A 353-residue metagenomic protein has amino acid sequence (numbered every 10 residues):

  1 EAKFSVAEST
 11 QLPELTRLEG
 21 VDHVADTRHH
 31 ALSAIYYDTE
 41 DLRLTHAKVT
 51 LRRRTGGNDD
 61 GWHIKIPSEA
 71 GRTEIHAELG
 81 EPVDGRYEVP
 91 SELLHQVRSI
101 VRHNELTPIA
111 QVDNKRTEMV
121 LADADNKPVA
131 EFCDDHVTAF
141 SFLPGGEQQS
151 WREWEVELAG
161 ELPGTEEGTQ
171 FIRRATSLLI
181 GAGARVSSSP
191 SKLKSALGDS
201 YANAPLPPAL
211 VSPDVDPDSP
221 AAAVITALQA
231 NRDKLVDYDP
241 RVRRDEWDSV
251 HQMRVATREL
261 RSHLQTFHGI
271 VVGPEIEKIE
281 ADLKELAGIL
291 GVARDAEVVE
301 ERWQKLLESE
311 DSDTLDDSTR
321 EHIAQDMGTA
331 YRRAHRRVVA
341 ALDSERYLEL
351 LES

Functional and structural regions predicted by a protein language model:
E1-S353: Cationic, histidine-enriched alpha-helical/coil surfaces that engage anionic ligands
